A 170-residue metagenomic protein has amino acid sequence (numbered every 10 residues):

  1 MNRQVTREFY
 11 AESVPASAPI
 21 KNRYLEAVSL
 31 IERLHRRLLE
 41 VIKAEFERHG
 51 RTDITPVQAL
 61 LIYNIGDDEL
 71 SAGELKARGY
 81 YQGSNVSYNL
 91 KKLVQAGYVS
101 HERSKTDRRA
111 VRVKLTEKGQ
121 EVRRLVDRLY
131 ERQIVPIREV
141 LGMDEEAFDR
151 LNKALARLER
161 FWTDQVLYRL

Functional and structural regions predicted by a protein language model:
M1-I20, M143-L170: C-terminal regulatory/oligomerization modules of transcriptional regulators
M1-T52: N-terminal leader segment of winged-helix/HTH proteins
Y10-S13, K91-R150: Charged, amphipathic alpha-helical coiled-coil/dimerization segments
R23, L34, P56-Q58, K118 (+1 more regions): N-terminal positioning helix adjacent to the helix-turn-helix/winged-helix DNA-binding module
L34, L38-V41, E45, G79 (+2 more regions): Alpha-helical linker/hinge and terminal dimerization helices associated with HTH transcriptional regulators
V41-S84: N-terminal helix-turn-helix DNA-binding core of bacterial DNA-binding proteins
I62, L75, L90-A96: Basic amphipathic alpha-helical segments that dock to polyanions
